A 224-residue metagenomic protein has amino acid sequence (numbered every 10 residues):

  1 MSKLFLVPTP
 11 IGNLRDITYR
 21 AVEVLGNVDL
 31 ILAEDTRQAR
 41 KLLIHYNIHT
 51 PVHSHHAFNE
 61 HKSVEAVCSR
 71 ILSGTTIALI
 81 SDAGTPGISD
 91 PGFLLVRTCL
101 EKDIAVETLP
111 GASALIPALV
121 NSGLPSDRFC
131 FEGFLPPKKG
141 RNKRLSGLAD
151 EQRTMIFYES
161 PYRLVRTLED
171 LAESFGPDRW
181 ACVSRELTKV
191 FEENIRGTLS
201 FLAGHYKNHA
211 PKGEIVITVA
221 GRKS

Functional and structural regions predicted by a protein language model:
M1-F58: Glycine-rich, flexible N-terminal cofactor/catalytic loop recognition
I11-G12, D82-P86, P161-R163, R222-K223: Short glycine-rich anion-binding loops that position phosphate/pyrophosphate groups of nucleotides and phosphorylated
L25-I31, I104-V106, T154-M155: Short active-site oxyanion
S54-H61, F134-K138: Conserved helicase motor
H56, V64-S113: Glycine/small-residue-rich loop that forms an oxyanion/phosphate-binding "nest" at active or ligand-binding sites
T75-T76, T154, Y158-S224: A contiguous loop/helix-start segment that scaffolds small-molecule binding in enzyme catalytic cores
L94-E151: Class I SAM-dependent methyltransferase SAM-binding "motif I" and its flanking Rossmann-like core
